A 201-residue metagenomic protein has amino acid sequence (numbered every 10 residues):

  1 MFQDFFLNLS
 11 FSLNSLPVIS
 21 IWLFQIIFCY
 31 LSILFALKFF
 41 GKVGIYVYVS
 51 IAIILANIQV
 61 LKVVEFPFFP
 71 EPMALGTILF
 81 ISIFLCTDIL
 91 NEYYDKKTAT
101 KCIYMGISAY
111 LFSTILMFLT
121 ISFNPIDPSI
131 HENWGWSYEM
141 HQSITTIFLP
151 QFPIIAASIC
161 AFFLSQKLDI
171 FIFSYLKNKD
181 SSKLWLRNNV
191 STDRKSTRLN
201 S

Functional and structural regions predicted by a protein language model:
M1-L90, Y94-K97: Hydrophobic transmembrane alpha-helices
Y48-V60, L79, G106-M117, W136 (+1 more regions): Small-residue-rich segments of transmembrane alpha-helices in multi-pass membrane proteins, especially helix faces
K97-S108, N188: Alpha-helical transmembrane segments and their helix-start/interface "positive-inside/aromatic belt" motifs in integral
Y104, A109-H131, F162, Q166: Transmembrane alpha-helix/helix-exit interface in multi-pass inner-membrane proteins
T120-P153: Membrane-interface interhelical connector segments
Q142, L149-P153, A157-A161, Y175 (+1 more regions): Membrane-embedded alpha-helical bundles of multi-pass transporters/translocases, especially carrier/permease families
K179-R194: Internal alpha-helical transmembrane segments of multi-pass membrane proteins
T197-S201: Conserved small/polar residues in nucleotide/adenosyl-binding loops
